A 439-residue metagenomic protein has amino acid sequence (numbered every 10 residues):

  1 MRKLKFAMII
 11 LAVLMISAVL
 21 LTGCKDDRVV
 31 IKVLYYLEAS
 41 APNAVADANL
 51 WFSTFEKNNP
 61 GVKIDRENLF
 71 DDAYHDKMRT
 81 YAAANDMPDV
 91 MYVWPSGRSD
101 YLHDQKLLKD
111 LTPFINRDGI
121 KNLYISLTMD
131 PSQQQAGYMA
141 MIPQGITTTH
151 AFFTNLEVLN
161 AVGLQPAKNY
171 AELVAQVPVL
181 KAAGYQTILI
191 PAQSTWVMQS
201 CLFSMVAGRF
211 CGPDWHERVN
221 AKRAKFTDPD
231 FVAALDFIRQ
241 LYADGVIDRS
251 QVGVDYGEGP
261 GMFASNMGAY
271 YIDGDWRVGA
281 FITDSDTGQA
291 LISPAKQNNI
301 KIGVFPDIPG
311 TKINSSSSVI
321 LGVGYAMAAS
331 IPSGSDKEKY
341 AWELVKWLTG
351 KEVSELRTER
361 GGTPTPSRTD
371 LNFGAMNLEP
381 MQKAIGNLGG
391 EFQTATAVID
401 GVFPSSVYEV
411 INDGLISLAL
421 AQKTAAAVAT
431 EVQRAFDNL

Functional and structural regions predicted by a protein language model:
L20-Q105, R117-N122, P166, S285 (+4 more regions): Conserved N-terminal structural module of periplasmic/extracytoplasmic solute-binding proteins
C24, A39, G97, L108-D110 (+3 more regions): Mature extracytoplasmic/periplasmic domains
L34-E38, W51, R98, M205 (+1 more regions): Extracytoplasmic/periplasmic substrate-binding proteins
F70, W94-A151, Q165, V174 (+3 more regions): Hinge/lid segment of periplasmic solute-binding proteins
T80-Y81, P88-D89, G119-E157, Q186-T187 (+2 more regions): A structural signal for short loop-to-beta-strand junctions that line the ligand-binding cleft of periplasmic/secreted
Q134-Q144, H150, V174-R223: Extracytoplasmic/periplasmic solute-binding protein
P143, V219, V319, R360-L371 (+1 more regions): C-terminal capping/gating helix-and-loop segments adjacent to ligand/active sites or protein-protein/ligand interfaces
V177-V179, N220-Q251: Glycine-centered hinge/linker elements that transmit conformational signals in sensory and ligand-binding systems
